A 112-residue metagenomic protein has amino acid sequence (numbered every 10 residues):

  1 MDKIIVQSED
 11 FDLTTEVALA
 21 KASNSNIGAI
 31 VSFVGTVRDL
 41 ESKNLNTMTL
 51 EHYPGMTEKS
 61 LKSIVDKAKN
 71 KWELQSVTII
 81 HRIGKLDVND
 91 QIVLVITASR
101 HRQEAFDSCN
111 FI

Functional and structural regions predicted by a protein language model:
M1-Q91, R102-N110: N-terminal, polar/charged subdomain of small-to-medium soluble alpha/beta proteins
I96-A98: Short hydrophobic/aromatic beta-strand micro-patches that form the beta-sheet surface supporting nucleotide- or nucleic
